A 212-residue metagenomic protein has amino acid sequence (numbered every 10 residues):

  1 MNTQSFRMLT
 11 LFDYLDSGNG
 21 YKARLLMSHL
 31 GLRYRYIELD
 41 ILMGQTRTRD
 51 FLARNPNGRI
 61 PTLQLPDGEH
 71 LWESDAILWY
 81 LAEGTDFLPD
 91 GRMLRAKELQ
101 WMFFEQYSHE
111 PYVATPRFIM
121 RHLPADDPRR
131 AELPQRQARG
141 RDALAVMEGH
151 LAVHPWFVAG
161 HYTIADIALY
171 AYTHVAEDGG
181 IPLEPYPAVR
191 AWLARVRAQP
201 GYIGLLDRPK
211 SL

Functional and structural regions predicted by a protein language model:
M1-P134: GST-like domain detector, emphasizing the conserved glutathione-binding G-site in the N-terminal thioredoxin-like
F6, M93, E105-P200: GST-like fold's C-terminal all-alpha helical module
I41-L42, R190, K210-S211: Conserved beta-strand edge residues that scaffold enzyme active sites
L52-A53, A82, F103, A152 (+2 more regions): Alpha-helix boundary recognition
H122, S211-L212: Carbohydrate-binding/catalytic loop surfaces
Y202-L205: Charged phosphate-binding loop/patch that engages nucleotide di/tri-phosphates or the phosphate backbone of nucleic
